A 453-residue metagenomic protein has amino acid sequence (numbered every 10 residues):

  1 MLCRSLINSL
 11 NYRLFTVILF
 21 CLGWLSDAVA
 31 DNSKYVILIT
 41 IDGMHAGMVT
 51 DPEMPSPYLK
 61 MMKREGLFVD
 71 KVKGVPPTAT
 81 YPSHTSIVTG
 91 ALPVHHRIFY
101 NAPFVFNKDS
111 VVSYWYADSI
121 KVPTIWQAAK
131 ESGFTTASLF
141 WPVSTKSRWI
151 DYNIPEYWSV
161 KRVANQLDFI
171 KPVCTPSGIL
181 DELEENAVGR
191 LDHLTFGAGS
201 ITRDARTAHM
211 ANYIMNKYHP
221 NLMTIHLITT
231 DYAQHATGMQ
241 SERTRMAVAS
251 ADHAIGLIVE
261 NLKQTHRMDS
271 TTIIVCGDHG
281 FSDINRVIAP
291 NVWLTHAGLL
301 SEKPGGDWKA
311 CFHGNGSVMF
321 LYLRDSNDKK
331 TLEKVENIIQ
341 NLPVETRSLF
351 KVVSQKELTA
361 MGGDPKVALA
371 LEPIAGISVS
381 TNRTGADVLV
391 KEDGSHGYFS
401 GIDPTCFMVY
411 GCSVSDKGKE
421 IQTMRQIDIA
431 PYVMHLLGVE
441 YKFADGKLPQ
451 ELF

Functional and structural regions predicted by a protein language model:
M1-N32: Bacterial Sec-dependent N-terminal signal peptides
D31-V49, F68: Mature N-terminal segment immediately following signal peptide/propeptide cleavage in secreted/periplasmic
G47, I201-I225, T230-T271, E333-Q340 (+1 more regions): A long, amphipathic alpha-helix that forms part of the scaffold/cap immediately adjacent to metal-dependent active
V49-H95, T135-L139: Short, structured active-site-proximal loop/turn typified by the sulfatase FGly-forming signature C/S-X-P-X-R
K60, Q127, S132, V318-K351 (+2 more regions): Non-catalytic, well-ordered alpha-helical segments in soluble enzyme domains
L92-G238: His/Asp/Glu-rich, glycine-adjacent segments that coordinate divalent cations and/or stabilize oxyanion chemistry on
P103-V122, Q127, L257-A386: Secreted, luminal/periplasmic, and some membrane-associated catalytic domains that remodel anionic oxygen-ester
R383-K419: Low-complexity, glycine/alanine/valine/leucine- and proline-rich hydrophobic stretches
